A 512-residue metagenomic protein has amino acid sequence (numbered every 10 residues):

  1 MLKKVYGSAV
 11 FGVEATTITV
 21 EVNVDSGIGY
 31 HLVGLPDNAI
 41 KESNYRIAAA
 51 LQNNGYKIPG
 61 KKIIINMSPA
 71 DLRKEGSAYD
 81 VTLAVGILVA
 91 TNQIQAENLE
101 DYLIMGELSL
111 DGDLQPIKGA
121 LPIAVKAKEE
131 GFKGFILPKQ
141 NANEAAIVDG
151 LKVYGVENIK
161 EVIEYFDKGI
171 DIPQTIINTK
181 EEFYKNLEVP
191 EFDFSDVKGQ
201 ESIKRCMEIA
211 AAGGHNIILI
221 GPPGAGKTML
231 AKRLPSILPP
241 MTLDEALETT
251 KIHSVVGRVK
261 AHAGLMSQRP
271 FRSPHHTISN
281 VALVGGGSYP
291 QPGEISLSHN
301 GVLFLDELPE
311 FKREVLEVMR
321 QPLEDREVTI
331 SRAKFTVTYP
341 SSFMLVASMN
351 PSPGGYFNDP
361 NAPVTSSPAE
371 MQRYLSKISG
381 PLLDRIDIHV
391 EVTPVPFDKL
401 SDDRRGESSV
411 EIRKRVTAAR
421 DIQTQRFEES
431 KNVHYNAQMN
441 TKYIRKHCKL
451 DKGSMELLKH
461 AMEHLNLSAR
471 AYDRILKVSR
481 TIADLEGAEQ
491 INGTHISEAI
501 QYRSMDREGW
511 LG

Functional and structural regions predicted by a protein language model:
M1-I218, P222-T228, S331, A471-Y472 (+1 more regions): Peripheral, non-AAA+ core regions of ATP-driven protein-machinery
I18-V24, L283, D387-V390: Short beta-strand elements
A39-N44, P59, N66-G76, P290 (+1 more regions): Basic, amphipathic alpha-helical bundle interface domains used for macromolecular binding and assembly
E208, G264-L265, R269-P270, N280-L303 (+1 more regions): Conserved alpha-helical scaffold flanking the Walker A/P-loop in AAA+ ATPase domains
L219-K260: Walker A/P-loop
G221, G285, E307: The Walker A (P-loop) glycine that initiates the GxxxxGKT/S ATP-binding motif of P-loop NTPases
E245-S279, G286-G287, T393, H434-Y443 (+2 more regions): Conserved inter-motif catalytic segment of the P-loop NTP-binding fold
N300, D306-E307, V318: Walker B catalytic acidic pair
